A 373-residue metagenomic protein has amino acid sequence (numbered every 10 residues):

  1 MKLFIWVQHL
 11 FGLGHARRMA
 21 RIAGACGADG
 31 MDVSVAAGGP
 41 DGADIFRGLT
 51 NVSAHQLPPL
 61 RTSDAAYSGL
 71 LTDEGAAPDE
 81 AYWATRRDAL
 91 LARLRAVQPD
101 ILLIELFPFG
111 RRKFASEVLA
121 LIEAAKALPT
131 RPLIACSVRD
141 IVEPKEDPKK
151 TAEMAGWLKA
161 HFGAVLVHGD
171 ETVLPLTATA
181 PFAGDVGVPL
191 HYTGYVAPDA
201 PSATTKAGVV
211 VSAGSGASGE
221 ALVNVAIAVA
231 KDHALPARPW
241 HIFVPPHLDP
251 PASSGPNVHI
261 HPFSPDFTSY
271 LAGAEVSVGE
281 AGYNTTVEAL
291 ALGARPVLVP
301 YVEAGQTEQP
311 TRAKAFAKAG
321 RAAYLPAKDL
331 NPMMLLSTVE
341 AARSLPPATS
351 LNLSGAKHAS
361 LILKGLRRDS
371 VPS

Functional and structural regions predicted by a protein language model:
M1-G12, I104-L106: Nucleotide-activated donor-dependent transferases that construct or modify glycoconjugates
L3, G27-A81: Conserved nucleotide-sugar phosphate-binding/catalytic loop shared by glycosyltransferases and other
V7-A20, G219-E220: A short, glycine/small-residue-rich beta-strand->loop->alpha-helix junction that serves as a flexible
A23, A180, Y195-V276, P310 (+2 more regions): Donor-nucleotide binding loops and adjacent catalytic segments primarily of GT-B fold Leloir glycosyltransferases
L91-K159: Conserved nucleotide-sugar donor-interacting segment of glycosyltransferase catalytic cores, predominantly GT-B
S137-E220, F243-L248: A nucleotide-sugar donor-handling region in carbohydrate enzymes
F267-T311: A donor-sugar binding/catalytic signature common to diverse glycosyltransferases and related nucleotide-sugar
L336-S373: C-terminal amphipathic helix plus adjacent low-complexity, charged tail appended to glycosyltransferase catalytic
